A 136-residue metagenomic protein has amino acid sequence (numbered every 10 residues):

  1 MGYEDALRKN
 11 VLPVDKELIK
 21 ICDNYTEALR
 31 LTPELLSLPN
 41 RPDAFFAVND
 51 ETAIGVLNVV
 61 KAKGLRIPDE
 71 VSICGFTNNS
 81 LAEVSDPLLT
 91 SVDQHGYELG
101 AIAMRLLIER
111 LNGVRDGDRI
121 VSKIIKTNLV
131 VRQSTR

Functional and structural regions predicted by a protein language model:
M1-R136: Bacterial carbohydrate/catabolite-sensing allosteric modules
